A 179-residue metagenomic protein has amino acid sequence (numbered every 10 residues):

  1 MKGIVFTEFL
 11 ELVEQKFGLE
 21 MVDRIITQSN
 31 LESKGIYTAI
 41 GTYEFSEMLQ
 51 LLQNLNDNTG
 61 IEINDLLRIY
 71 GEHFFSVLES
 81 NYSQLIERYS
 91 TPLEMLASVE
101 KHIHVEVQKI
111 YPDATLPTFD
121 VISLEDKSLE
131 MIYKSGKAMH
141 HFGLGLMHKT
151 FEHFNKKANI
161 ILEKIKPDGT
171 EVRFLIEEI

Functional and structural regions predicted by a protein language model:
M1, V5, E62, A138-L146: Short amphipathic alpha-helical segments
M1-K34: Charged, compositionally biased N-terminal leader segments and the immediate start of the first structured element
L10, E14, E100, H104 (+1 more regions): Generic solvent-exposed, charged/amphipathic alpha-helical segments that serve as macromolecular interface scaffolds
I26-N54: N-terminal interaction modules that seed assembly of large macromolecular complexes
N30, G60-I61, N155: Glycine-centered helix-boundary capping/hinge motifs
E32-T38, F74-V77, G169-V172: Short, mixed-charge aromatic SLiMs
M48-H141: Amphipathic interaction/junction segments at domain boundaries or subunit interfaces
S128-I179: C-terminal non-catalytic interaction appendages of large macromolecular assemblies
